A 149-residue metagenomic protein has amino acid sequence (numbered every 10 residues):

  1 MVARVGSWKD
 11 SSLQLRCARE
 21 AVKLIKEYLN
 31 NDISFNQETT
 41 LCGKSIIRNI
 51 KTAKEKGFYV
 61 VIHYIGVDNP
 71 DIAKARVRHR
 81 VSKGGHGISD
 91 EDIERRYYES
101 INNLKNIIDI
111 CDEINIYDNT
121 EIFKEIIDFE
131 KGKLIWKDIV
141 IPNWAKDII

Functional and structural regions predicted by a protein language model:
M1-I33: Conserved substrate/cofactor phosphate-moiety recognition/catalytic segment in nucleotide-dependent phosphotransferases
M1-V2, C42, G66-I72, E121-F123: Conserved nucleotide-binding/hydrolysis micro-motifs of P-loop NTPases
Q14-A18, G43, Y97: A conditional alpha-helix N-cap/helix-loop micro-motif detector
D32, K56-V60, I110-E113: Short glycine-/polar-rich loops that comprise or flank the Walker A/P-loop and associated switch/sensor motifs
Q37-I46: Acidic, metal-coordinating catalytic cores used for nucleic-acid/nucleotide bond scission and strand-transfer chemistry
I47-A53: Histidine-anchored nucleotide/phosphate-binding helix
F58-N106: A glycine- and Lys/Arg-enriched "phosphate-lid" helix/loop adjacent to the NTP-binding pocket of small-molecule kinases
N106-I149: NTP-dependent small-molecule kinase module
